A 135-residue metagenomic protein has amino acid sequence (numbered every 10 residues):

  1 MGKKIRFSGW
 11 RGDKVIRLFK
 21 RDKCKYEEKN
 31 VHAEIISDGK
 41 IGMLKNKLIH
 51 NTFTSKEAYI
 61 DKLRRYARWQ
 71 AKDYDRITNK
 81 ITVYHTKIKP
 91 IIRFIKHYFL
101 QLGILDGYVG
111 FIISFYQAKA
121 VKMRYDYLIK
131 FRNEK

Functional and structural regions predicted by a protein language model:
M1-K135: Catalytic-site signature of metal-activated, phosphate-bearing donor transferases, centered on the GT-A/GT-A-like
